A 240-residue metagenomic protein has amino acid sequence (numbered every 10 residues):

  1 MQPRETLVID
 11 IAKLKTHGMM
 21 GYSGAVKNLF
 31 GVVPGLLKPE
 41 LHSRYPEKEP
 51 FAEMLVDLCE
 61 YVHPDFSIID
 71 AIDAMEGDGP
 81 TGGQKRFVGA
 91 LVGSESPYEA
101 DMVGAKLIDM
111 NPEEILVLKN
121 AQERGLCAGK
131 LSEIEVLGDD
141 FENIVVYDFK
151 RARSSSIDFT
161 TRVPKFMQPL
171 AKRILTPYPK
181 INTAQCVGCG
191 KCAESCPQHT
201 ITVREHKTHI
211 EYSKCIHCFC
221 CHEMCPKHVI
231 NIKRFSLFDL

Functional and structural regions predicted by a protein language model:
M1-N182, S236-L240: Extended, low-polarity segments enriched in aliphatic/aromatic residues
I181, K191-H209, C220-S236: Iron-sulfur cluster-binding cysteine motifs and their immediate structural context in ferredoxin-like electron-transfer
Q185-G188: Flavin-dependent oxidoreductase catalytic cores
I216-H217: Extended, alpha-helix-rich binding/interface surfaces that flank or overlap catalytic cores and mediate recognition
